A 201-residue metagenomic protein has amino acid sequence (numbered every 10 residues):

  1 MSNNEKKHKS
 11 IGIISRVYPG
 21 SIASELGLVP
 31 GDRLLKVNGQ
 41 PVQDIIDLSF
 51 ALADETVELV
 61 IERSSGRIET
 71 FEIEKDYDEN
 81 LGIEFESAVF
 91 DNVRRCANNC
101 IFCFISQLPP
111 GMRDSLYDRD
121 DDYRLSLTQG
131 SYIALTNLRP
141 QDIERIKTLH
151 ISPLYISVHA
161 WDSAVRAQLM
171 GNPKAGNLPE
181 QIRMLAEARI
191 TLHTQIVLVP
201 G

Functional and structural regions predicted by a protein language model:
M1-G12, S24, F50, V60-E62 (+1 more regions): PDZ/PDZ-like peptide-tail recognition elements
S10-P19, G39-V42: Short, structured beta-strand/loop micro-motifs enriched in basic residues and often containing a Trp
Y18, A23, I46-D47: A structural connector/turn signal
A23-Q43: Conserved PDZ fold ligand-binding element
V29, L52-D54, K147: Flexible, charged surface loops at secondary-structure boundaries
K36-V60: PDZ domains, with a preference for the canonical peptide-binding region formed by the helix
A53, V57, S64, I105-P109: Non-catalytic alpha-helical coupling and interface elements of nucleotide-dependent molecular machines and regulators
R67-I68, K75-G201: Conserved Radical SAM active-site core
